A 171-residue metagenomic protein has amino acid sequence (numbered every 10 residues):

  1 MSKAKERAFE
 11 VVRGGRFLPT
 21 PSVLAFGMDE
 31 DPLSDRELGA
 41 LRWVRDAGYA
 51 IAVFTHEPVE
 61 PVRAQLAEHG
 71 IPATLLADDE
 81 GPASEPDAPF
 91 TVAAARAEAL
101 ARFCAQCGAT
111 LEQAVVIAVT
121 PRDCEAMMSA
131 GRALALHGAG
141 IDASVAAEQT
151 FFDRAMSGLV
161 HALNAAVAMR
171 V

Functional and structural regions predicted by a protein language model:
M1-M28, A109: Non-catalytic pre-domain segments flanking phosphatase-related domains
E6-R7, P19, S34, A97-V171: Mg2+-dependent phosphoryl-transfer enzymes with acidic/Ser/Thr/Gly-rich catalytic loops
G15-F17, L33-W43, A47, A135-H137: Basic, amphipathic juxtamembrane/active-site segments that coordinate anionic phosphate or diphosphate groups
L24, A52-T55, T74-L76, P89 (+2 more regions): Short, hydrophobic beta-strand segments that form beta-sheet elements in well-ordered domains
D29-D31, V59, R122: Conserved Rossmann-like nucleotide-cofactor binding loop
L41-A67, A73-E80, M127: Substrate-recognition element of Asp-dependent hydrolases with the DxDx(T/V) motif
E68-P72, F151-R154: Short, hinge-like loop/turn segments at secondary-structure boundaries
I71-E112, A146: Substrate-recognition "cap/lid" segment bordering the active-site pocket of phosphatases
